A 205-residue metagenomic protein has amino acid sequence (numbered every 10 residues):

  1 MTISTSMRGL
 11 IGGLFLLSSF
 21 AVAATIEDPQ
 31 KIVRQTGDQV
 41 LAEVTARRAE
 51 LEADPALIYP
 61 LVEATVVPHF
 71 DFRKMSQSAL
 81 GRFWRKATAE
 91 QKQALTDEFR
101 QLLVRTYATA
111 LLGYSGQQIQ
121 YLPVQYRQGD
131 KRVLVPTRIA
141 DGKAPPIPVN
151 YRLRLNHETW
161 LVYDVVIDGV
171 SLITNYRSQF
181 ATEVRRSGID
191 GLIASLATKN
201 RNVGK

Functional and structural regions predicted by a protein language model:
M1-I11: Bacterial N-terminal signal peptides that target proteins for export
G9-S19: Bacterial N-terminal signal peptides
S19-T25: Sec/Tat signal peptide C-region and signal peptidase I cleavage site
I26-Y107: Early exported N-terminus immediately downstream of N-terminal targeting peptides
E50-L51, A56-L57, V62-A64, P68-F70 (+7 more regions): Short leucine-rich amphipathic alpha-helices used at interfaces
R105-I147, K199-K205: Surface-exposed, charged secondary-structure patches
P148-T174: Short beta-strand edge/turn micro-motifs at domain boundaries
D164-K205: Low-complexity, intrinsically disordered terminal/linker segments enriched in charged and Gly/Pro repeats
